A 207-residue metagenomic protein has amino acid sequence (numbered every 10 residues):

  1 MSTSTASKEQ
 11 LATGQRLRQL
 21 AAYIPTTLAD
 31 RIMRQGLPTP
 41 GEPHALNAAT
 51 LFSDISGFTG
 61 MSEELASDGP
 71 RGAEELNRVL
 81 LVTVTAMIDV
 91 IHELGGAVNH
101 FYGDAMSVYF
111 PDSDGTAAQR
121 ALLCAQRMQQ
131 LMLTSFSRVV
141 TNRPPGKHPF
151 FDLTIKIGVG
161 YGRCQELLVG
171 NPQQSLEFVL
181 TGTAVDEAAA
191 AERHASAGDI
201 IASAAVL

Functional and structural regions predicted by a protein language model:
T3-R127: Catalytic NTP-binding/metal-coordinating core of nucleotidyl cyclase/transferase enzymes
N47-S56, I88-R120, T134-T183: Catalytic core of nucleotidyl cyclases, primarily class III adenylyl/guanylyl cyclases
T59-S62, L167-V169, A204: Short helix/loop capping segments that flank catalytic or ligand/cofactor-binding pockets
E75-R78, V82, T116, L123 (+4 more regions): Charged, alpha-helix-enriched surfaces in structured cytosolic catalytic cores of large nucleotide-utilizing machines
M128-R138, H194-G198: Conserved, well-folded catalytic cores of nucleic-acid-processing and energy-transducing macromolecular machines
G160-E166, F178-V179, H194-L207: Cytosolic regulatory/linker segments at or just downstream of nucleotide-handling modules in signal-transduction
